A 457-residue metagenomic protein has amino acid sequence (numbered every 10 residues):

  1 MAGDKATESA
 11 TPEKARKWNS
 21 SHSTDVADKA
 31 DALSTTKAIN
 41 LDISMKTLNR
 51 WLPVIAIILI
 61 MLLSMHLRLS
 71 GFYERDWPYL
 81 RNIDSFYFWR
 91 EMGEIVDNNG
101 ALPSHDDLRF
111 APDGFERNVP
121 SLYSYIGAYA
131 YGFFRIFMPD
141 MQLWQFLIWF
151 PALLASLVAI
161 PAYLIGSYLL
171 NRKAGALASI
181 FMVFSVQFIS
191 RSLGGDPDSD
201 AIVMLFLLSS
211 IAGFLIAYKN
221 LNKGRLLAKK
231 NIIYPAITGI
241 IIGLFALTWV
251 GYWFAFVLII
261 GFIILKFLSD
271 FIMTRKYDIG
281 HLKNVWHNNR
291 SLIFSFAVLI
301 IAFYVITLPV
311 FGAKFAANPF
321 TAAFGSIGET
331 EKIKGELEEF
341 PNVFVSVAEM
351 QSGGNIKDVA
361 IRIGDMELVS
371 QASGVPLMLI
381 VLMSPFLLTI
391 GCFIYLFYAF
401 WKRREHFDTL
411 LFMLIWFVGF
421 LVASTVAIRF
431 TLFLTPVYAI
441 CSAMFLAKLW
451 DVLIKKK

Functional and structural regions predicted by a protein language model:
M1-F72, I83, A176, I232 (+5 more regions): Start-transfer (signal-anchor) and selected internal transmembrane alpha helices of multi-pass inner/ER membrane
S44-S85, R90, D97, P103 (+3 more regions): Transmembrane signal-anchor helices characteristic of membrane glycosylation enzymes that use polyprenol
I60-M65, I136, W149-Y168, K173-N222 (+3 more regions): Membrane-embedded helix bundles of polyisoprenyl
L67-L169, K173-F181, S185-F206: Active-site lumenal/periplasmic loops and adjacent helix-entry segments of GT-C-fold, multi-pass membrane
K219-L226, I232, I242, A255-Y304 (+1 more regions): Perimembrane helix-loop-helix junctions
G224-K229, T274-L292, L377-I415, V452 (+1 more regions): Membrane-interface helix-loop-helix junctions at transmembrane boundaries of multi-pass membrane enzymes, predominantly
F254, G419, V426-K457: Hydrophobic/aromatic-rich transmembrane helices and adjacent perimembrane loops
G328-A399, T409: Alpha-helical transmembrane segments at the extracellular/periplasmic loop-to-helix junctions of multi-pass membrane
